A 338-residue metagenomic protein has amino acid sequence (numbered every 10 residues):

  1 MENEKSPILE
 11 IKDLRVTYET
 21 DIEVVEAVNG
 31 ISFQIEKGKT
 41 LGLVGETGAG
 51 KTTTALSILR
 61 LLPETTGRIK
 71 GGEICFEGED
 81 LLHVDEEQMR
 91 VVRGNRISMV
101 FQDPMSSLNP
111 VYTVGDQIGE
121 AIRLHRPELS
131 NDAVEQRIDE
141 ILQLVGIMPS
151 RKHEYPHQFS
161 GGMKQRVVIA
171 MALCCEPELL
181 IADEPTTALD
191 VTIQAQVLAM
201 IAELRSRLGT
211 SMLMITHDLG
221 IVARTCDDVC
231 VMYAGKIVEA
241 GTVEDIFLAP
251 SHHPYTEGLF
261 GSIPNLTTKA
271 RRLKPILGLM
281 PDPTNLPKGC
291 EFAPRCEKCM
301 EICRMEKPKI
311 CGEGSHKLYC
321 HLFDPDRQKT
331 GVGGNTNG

Functional and structural regions predicted by a protein language model:
P7, T242-G338: Short catalytic/signature loops enriched in Gly
F76-D80, D132-S150, E257-G261: Conserved ABC ATPase "signature" region
L81-S98, L124, I246-P250, P281-P287: ABC ATPase NBD coupling module
E154-F159, M163: Conserved ABC ATPase signature
C174-E178: A short, proline-enriched helix->beta-strand linker immediately N-terminal to the Walker B motif in ABC-type P-loop
I181, P185, L189, I193-R271: P-loop NTP-binding/switch modules centered on Walker-like glycine-rich loops
